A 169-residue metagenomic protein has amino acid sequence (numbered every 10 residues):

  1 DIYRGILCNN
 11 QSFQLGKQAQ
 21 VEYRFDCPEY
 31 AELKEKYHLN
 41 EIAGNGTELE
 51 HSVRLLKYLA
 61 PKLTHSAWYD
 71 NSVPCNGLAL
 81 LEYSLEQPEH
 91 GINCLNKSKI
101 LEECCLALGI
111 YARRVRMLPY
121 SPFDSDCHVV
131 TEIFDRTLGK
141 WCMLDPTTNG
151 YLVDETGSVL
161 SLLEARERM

Functional and structural regions predicted by a protein language model:
I2-N93: Secondary-structure boundary elements
S52, G91-S98, D124-C127: Short alpha-helical patches at coil-to-helix transitions and adjacent helical residues in well-structured domains
Y58, K62-H65, N96-C104, L108: Long, hydrophobic/aromatic-enriched structural stretches that serve as scaffold segments
K99-M169: Hydrophobic/aromatic-rich core segments of domains that either
